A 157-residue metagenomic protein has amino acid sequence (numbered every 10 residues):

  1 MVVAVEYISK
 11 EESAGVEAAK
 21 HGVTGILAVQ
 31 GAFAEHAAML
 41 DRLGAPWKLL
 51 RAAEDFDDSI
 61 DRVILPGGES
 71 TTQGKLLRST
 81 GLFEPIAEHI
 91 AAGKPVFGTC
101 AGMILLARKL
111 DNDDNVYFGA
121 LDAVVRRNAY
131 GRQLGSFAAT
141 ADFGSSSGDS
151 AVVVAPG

Functional and structural regions predicted by a protein language model:
M1-S79, E84-A91, S147-D149: N-terminal beta1-alpha1 cap of cysteine-dependent amidohydrolase-like domains
I26, L49, G98, G119-D122 (+1 more regions): Structural signal for conserved beta-strand scaffold positions within catalytic alpha/beta enzyme cores
E69-S145: Cysteine-nucleophile active-site neighborhood
A141-G157: Active-site oxyanion/phosphate-handling segment shared across diverse enzymes
